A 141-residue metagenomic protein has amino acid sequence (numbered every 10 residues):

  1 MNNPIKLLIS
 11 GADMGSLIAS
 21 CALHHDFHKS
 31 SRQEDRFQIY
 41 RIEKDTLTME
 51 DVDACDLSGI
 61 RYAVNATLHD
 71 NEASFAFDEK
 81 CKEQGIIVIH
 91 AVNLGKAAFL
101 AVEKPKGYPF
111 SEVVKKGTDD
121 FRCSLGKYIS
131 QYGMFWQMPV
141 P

Functional and structural regions predicted by a protein language model:
M1-H24: Glycine-rich adenosine-cofactor-binding loop
M1-L7, R41-E43, Q137-P139: Glycine/serine-rich phosphate-binding loop and adjoining beta1-alpha1 elements at the start of nucleotide-handling
N2-P4, R36, G59-I60: A general structural motif
L8, G59-P141: E1/E1-like adenylate-forming module used to activate ubiquitin-like modifiers and sulfur-carrier proteins
A19-S20, V52, D78: Generic hydrophobic/aromatic pocket-lining and core-packing "Φ" positions
H28-Y40, K44: Conserved nucleotide-cofactor-binding alpha/beta core module
T46-E50, L68-N71: N-terminal glycine-rich "phosphate-gripper" loop used for MgATP/nucleotide binding and carboxylate activation
D51-S58: Short amphipathic alpha-helix with an adjacent loop that forms part of the alpha/beta core around
